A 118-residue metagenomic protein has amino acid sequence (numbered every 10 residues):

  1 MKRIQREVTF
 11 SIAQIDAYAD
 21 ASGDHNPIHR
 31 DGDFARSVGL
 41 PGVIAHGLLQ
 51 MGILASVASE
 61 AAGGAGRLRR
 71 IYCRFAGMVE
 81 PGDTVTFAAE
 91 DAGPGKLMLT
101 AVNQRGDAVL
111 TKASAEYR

Functional and structural regions predicted by a protein language model:
M1-R6, V79-R118: HotDog/MaoC-like acyl-thioester-processing domains
M1-V43: Catalytic strand-loop segment that frames the active site of acyl-thioester-processing enzymes
Q5-V8, Y18, D24, F34 (+5 more regions): Homeobox/homeodomain signature
S37-A45, L49-K96: Hydrophobic beta-strand-centered segment that forms part of the acyl-chain substrate-binding groove
